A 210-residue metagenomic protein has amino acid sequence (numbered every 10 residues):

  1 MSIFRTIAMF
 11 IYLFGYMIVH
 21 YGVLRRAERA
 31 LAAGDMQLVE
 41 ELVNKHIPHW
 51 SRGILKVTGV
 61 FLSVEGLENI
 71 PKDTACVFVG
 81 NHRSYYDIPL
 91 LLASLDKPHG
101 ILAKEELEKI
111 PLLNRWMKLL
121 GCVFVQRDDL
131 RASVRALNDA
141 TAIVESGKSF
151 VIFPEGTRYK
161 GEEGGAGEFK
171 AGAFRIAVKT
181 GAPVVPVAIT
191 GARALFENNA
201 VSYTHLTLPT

Functional and structural regions predicted by a protein language model:
I3-R29: A hydrophobic membrane-anchoring feature enriched in long, contiguous, low-charge segments that mark signal-anchor
H20-A33, E40-N44, K56-T58, K72-L130: Catalytic core of membrane glycerolipid acyltransferases/transacylases, capturing the structured, soluble-facing
V57-E65, S133-V134, T190-A194: Short gly/ser/thr-rich secondary-structure transition/capping motifs
L67-I70: Glycine-rich helix-loop-beta junction characteristic of Rossmann-like nucleotide cofactor-binding loops
T74-F78, N138-V185, L206: Conserved Motif II region of HX4D acyltransferases
D128, E162-G167, N199-A200: Short, solvent-exposed loop/turn segments at secondary-structure boundaries
A140, A173, A192-S202: Short glycine-rich, acidic/polar surface loops and turns
T204-T210: Conserved small/polar residues in nucleotide/adenosyl-binding loops
